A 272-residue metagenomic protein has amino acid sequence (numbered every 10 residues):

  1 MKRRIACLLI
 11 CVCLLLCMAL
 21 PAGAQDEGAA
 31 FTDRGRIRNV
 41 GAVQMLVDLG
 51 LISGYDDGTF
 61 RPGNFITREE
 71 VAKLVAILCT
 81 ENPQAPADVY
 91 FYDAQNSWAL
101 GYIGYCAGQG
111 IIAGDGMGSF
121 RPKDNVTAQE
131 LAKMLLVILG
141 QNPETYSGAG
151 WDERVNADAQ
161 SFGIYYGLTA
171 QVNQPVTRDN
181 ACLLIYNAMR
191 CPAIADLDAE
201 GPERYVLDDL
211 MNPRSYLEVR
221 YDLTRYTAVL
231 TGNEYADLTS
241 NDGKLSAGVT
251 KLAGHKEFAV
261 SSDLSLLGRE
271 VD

Functional and structural regions predicted by a protein language model:
K2-V40, L49, S53-G101, G108-Q129 (+2 more regions): Feature responds to low-complexity, polar/acidic, surface-exposed segments characteristic of secreted/exported proteins
M45-L46, C106: PEST-like intrinsically disordered low-complexity regions enriched in serine, proline, threonine and acidic/polar
N180, I185-N187: Extracellular, beta-strand-rich glycan-interacting domains
I185, S262-D272: Flexible glycine-rich surface loops and low-complexity tracts that mediate binding to linear polymers
